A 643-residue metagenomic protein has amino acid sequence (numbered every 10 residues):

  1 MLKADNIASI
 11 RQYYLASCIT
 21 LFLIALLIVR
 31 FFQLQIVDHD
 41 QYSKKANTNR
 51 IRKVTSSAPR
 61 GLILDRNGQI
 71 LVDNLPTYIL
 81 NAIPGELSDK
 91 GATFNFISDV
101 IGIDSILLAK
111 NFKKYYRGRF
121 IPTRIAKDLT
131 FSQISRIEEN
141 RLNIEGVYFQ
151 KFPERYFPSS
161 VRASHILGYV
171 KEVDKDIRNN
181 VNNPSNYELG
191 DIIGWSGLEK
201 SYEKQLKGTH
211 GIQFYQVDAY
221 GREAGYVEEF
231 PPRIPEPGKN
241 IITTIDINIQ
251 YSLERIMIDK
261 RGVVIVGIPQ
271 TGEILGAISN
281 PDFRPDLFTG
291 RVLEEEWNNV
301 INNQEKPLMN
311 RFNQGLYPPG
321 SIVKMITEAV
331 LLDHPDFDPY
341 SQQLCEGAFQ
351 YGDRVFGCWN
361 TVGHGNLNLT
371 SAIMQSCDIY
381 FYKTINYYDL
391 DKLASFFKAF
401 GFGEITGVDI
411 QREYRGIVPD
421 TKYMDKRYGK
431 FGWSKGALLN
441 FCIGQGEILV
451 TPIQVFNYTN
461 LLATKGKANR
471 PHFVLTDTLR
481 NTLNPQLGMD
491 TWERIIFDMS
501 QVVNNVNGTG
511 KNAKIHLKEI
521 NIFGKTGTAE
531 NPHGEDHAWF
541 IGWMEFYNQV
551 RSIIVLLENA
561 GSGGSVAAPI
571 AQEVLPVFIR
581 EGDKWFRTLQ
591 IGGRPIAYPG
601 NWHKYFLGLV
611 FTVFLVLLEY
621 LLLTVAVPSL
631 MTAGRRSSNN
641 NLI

Functional and structural regions predicted by a protein language model:
M1-E294, L316, D391-A399, K518 (+5 more regions): Periplasmic/cell-envelope proteins involved in peptidoglycan metabolism and beta-lactam response
V72, D218-E223, V227-F230, P269-S321 (+1 more regions): Beta-lactam-recognizing serine transpeptidase/beta-lactamase-like catalytic domain environment
